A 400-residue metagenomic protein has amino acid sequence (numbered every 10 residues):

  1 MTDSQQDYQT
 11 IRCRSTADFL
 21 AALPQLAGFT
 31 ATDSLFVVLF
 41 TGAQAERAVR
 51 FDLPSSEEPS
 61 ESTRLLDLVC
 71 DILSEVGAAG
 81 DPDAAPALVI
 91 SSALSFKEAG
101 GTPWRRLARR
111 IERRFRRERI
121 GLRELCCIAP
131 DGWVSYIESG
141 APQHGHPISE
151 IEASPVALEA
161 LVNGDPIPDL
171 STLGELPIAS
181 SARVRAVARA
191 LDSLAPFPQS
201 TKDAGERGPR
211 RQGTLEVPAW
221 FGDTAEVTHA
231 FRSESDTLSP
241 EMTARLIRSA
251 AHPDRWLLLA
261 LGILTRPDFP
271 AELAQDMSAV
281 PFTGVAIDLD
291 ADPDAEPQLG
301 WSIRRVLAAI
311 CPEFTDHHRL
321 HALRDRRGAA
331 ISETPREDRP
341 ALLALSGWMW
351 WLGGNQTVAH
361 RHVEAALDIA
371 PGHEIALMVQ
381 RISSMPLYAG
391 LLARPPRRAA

Functional and structural regions predicted by a protein language model:
T2-L26, T30-D33, E46, F51-A400: Charged, compositionally biased boundary regions
L35-L39: Short beta-strand scaffold segments in enzyme catalytic cores
F40-Q44: N-terminal, post-signal peptide beta-strand-biased segments of exported outer-membrane/organellar beta-barrel and other
